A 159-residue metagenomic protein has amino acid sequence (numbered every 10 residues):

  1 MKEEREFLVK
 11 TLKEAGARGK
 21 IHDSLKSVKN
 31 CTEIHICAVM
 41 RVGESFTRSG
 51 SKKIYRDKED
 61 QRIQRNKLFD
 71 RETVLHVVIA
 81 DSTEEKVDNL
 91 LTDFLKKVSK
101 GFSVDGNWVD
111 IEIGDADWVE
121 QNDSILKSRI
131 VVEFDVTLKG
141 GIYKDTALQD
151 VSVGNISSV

Functional and structural regions predicted by a protein language model:
M1-Q61, S157-V159: Small/polar-rich, solvent-exposed N-terminal microdomains that initiate assembly or binding
E3, E85-L90: Short, conserved charged micro-motifs
L8, L12, G19-I21, V39 (+4 more regions): Hydrophobic beta-strand residues in large extracellular and virion-surface proteins
H22, D60-R62, I113-V119: Short structured motifs
M40-G43, T73-T83, L95-V98: Generic secondary-structure microfeatures
R65-E85, L126-G140: Oligomerization/assembly interface segments of phage tail-like spikes and tubes
N89-D145: Acidic-leaning, charged glycine-interspersed low-complexity segments
T137-V159: Mixed-charge, glycine-accented linear interaction segment located at domain edges/termini
